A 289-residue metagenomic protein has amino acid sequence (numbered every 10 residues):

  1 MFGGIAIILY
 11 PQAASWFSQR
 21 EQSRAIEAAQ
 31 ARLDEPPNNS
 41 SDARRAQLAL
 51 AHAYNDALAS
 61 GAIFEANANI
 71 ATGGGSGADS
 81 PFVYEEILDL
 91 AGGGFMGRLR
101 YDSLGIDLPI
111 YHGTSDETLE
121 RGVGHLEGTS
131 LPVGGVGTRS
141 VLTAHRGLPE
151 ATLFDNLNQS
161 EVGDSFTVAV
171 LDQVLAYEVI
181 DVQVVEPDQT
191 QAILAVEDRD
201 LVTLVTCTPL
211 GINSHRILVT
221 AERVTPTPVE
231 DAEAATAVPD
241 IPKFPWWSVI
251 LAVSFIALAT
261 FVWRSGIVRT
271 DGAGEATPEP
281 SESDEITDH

Functional and structural regions predicted by a protein language model:
M1-K243, D271-G274, P278: Solvent-exposed, non-transmembrane regions of membrane-associated and secreted proteins
A234-H289: C-terminal single-pass membrane-anchor helix
